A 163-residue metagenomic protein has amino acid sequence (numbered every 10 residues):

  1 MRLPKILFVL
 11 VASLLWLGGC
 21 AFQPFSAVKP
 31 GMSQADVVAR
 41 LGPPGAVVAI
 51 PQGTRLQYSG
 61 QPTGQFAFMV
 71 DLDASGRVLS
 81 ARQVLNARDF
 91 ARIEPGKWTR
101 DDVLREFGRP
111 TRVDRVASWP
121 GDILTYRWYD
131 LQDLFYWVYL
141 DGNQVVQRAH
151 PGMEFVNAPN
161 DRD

Functional and structural regions predicted by a protein language model:
M1-L10: Bacterial N-terminal signal peptides that target proteins for export
L17-G19: C-terminal motif of bacterial Sec signal peptides marking the signal peptidase cleavage site
A21-D163: Residues within mature, well-folded domains
